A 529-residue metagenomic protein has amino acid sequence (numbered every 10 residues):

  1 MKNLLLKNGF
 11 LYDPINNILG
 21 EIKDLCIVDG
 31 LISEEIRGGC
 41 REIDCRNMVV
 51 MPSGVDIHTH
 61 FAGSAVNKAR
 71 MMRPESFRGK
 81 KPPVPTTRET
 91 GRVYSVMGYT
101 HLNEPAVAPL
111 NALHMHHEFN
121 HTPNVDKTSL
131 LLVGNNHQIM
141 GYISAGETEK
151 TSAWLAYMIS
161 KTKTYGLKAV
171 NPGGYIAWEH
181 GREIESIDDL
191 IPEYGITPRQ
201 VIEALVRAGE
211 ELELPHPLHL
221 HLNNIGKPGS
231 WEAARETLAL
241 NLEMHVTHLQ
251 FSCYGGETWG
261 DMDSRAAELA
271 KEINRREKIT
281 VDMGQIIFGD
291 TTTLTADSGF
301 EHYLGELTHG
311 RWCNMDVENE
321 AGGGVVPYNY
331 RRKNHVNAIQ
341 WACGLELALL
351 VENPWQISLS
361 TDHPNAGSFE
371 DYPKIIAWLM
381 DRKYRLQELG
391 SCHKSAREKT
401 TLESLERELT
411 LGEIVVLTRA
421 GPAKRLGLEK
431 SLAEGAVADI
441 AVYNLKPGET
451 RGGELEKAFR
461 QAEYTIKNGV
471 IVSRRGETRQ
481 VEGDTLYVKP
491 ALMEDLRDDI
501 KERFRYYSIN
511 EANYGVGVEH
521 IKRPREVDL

Functional and structural regions predicted by a protein language model:
M1-V28, I36-R37, R73-H101, L222 (+3 more regions): Active-site microenvironment of metallo-dependent hydrolases
L5, C40-D44, S129, G166 (+1 more regions): Conserved beta-strand scaffold positions in the cores of enzyme catalytic domains, especially in NTP/NDP-utilizing
L5, S53-V55, L218, L359: Residue-level marker for buried hydrophobic side chains located in beta-strands that build the well-ordered beta-sheet
C45-H121: Metal-associated gating/positioning segment near the N- to mid-region
A62, L110-A112, N136-I139, G174-W178 (+8 more regions): Flexible loop/turn segments at secondary-structure boundaries
S64-T86, V133-S152, I191-G195: Active-site mouth loops of central-metabolism enzymes
A108-T151: Mid-domain alpha/beta scaffold segments of enzyme catalytic cores
E147-A169, Y175-I357: Histidine/acidic residue-rich metal-binding segments in metalloenzymes
